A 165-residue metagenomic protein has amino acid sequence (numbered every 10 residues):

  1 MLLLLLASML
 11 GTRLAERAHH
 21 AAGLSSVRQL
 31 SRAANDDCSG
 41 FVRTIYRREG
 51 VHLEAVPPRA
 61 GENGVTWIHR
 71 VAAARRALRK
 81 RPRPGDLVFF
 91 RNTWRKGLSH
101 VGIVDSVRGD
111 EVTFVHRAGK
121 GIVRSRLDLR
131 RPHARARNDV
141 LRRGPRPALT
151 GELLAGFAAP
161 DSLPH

Functional and structural regions predicted by a protein language model:
L2-V71, A155-H165: N-terminal capping segments
S31-R32, T93-R95: Short consensus segments that form the blades of beta-propeller domains, in both extracellular/periplasmic
R76-R81: Short, surface-exposed secondary-structure edge patches
P84-G85: Loop/turn positions that initiate beta-strands
W94, L98-H165: Aromatic- and glycine-rich peptidoglycan recognition patches
